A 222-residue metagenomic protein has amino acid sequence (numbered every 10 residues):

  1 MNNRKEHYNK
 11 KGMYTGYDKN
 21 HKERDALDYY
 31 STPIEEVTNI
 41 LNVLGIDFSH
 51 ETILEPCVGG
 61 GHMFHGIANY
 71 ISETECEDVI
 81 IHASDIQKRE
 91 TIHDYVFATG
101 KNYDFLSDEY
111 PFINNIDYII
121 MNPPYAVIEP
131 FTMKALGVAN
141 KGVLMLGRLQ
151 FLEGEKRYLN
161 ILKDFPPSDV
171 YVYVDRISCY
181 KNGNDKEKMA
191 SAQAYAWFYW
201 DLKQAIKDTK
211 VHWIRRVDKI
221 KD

Functional and structural regions predicted by a protein language model:
M1-D222: Class I S-adenosyl-L-methionine-dependent methyltransferase catalytic core
